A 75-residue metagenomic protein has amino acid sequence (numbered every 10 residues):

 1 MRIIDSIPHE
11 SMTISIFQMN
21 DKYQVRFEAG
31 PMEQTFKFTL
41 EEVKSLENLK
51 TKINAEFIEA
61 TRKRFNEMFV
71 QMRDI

Functional and structural regions predicted by a protein language model:
M1-Q34: N-terminal acidic leader/helix
H9, L40-V43: A mid-sequence interfacial segment
E33-E41: Short amphipathic beta-strand/extended segments with alternating polar/hydrophobic composition
E42-I75: Mixed-charge, Lys/Arg-enriched low-complexity segments
